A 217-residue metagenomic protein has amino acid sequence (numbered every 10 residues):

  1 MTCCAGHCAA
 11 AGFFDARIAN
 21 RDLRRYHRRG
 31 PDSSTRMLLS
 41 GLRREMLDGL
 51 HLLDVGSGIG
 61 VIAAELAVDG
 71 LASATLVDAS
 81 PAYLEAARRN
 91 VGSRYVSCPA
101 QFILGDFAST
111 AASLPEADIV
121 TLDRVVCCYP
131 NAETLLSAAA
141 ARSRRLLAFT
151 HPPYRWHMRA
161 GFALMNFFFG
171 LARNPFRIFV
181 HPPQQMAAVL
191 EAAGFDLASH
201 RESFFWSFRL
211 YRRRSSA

Functional and structural regions predicted by a protein language model:
M1-E45: Conserved class I S-adenosyl-L-methionine
G49-G58: Conserved class I S-adenosyl-L-methionine
V61, E65-L104: Class I SAM-dependent methyltransferase SAM/SAH-binding core
I119-N131: A short SAM/SAH-binding and catalytic strip from SAM-dependent methyltransferases
Y129-A139: A short, conserved alpha-helix within the catalytic core of class I
R144-P153: Conserved beta-strand signature within the Rossmann-like core of class I S-adenosyl-L-methionine
M158-F176: Short, glycine-/aromatic-enriched active-site segment of Class I SAM-dependent methyltransferases
F176-G194: Short alpha-helix
